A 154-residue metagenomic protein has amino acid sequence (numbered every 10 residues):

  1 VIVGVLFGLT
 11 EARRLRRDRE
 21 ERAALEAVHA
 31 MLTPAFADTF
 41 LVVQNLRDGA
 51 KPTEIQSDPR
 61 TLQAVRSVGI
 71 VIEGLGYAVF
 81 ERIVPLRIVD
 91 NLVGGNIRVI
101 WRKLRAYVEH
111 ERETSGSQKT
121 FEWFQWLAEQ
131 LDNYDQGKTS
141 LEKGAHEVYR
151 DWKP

Functional and structural regions predicted by a protein language model:
V1-R22: Membrane-embedded hydrophobic alpha-helical segments
R16-P154: Amphipathic alpha-helical "stem/stalk" segments
